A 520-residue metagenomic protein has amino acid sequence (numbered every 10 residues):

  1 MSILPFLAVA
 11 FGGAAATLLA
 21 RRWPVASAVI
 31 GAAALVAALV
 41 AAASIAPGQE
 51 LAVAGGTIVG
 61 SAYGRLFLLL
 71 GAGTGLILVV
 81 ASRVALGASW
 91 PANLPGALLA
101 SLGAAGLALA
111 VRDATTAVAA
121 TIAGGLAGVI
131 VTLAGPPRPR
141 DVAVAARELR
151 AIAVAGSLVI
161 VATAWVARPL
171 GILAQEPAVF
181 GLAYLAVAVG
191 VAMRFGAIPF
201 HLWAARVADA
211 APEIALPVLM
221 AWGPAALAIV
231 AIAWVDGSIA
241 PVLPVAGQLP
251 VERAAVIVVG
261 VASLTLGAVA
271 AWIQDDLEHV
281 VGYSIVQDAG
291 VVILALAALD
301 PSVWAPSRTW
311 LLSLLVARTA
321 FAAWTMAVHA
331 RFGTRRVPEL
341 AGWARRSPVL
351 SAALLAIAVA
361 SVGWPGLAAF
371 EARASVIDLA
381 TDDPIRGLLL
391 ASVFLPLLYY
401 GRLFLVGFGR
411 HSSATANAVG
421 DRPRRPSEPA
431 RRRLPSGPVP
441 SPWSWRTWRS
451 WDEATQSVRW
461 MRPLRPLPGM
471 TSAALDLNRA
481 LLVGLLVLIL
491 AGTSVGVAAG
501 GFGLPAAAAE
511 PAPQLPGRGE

Functional and structural regions predicted by a protein language model:
M1-E520: Alpha-helical transmembrane segments of multi-pass membrane proteins predominantly involved in bioenergetics
